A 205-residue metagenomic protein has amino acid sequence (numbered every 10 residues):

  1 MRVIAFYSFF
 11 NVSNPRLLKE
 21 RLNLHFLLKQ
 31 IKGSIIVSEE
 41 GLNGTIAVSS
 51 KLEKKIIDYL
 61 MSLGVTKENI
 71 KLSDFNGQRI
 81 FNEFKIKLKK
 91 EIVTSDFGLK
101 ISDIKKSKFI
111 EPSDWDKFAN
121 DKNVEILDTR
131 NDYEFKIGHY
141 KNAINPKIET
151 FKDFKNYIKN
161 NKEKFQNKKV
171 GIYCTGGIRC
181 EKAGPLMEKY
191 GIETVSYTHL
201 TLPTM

Functional and structural regions predicted by a protein language model:
A5-S13, E39-I46, L63-E125, N131-I137: Flexible, polar/low-complexity N-terminal or interdomain linker segments that lie immediately upstream of folded
V12-K29: Short amphipathic alpha-helix segments
L22, K55-L63: Short amphipathic alpha-helices in soluble, non-transmembrane regions that often serve as interface/regulatory elements
G33-S38: Short beta-strand
G44, I158-Y197: Catalytic cysteine-centered active loop of the rhodanese-like fold, especially the PTP/DSP P-loop
A47-E53: Helix N-cap motif at beta-to-alpha junctions
I126-T129, E134-K136, K141-K159: Conserved beta-alpha
T198-T204: Conserved small/polar residues in nucleotide/adenosyl-binding loops
